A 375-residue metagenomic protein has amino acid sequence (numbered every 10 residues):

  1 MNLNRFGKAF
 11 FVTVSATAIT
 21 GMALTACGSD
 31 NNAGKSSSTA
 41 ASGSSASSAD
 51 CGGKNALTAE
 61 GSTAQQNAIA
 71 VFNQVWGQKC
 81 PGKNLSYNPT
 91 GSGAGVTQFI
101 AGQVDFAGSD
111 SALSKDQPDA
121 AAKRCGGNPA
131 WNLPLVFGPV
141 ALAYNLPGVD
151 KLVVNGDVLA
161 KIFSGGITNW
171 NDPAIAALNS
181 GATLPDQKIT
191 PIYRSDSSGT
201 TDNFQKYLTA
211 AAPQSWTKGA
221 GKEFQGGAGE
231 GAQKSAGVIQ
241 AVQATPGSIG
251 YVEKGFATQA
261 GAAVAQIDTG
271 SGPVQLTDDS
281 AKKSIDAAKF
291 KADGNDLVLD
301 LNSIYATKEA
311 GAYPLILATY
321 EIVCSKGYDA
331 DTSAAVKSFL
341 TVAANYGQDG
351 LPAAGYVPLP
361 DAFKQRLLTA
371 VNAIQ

Functional and structural regions predicted by a protein language model:
N2-V14: Bacterial N-terminal signal peptides that target proteins for export
G21-A26: C-terminal motif of bacterial Sec signal peptides marking the signal peptidase cleavage site
N31-K35, T39-A176, I239-A241, G255-A260: N-terminal segment of the mature folded domain
K54-A56, P81-K83, V104, Q187-I189 (+2 more regions): Loop/turn elements at helix/coil->beta-strand transitions in domains of secreted/extracellular proteins
N55-S62, N84-Y87, P129-A130, Y144-D150 (+4 more regions): Second-shell loop/turn segments in exported
F72-C80, Q103, G108-S111, Y144-L146 (+10 more regions): Sec/Tat-exported extracytoplasmic proteins
P139-A143, V149-I239: Extracytoplasmic ligand-binding site segments that recognize negatively charged/polar headgroups
W216-Q375: Flexible, solvent-exposed loop/hinge segments that line or gate ligand/substrate-binding clefts
